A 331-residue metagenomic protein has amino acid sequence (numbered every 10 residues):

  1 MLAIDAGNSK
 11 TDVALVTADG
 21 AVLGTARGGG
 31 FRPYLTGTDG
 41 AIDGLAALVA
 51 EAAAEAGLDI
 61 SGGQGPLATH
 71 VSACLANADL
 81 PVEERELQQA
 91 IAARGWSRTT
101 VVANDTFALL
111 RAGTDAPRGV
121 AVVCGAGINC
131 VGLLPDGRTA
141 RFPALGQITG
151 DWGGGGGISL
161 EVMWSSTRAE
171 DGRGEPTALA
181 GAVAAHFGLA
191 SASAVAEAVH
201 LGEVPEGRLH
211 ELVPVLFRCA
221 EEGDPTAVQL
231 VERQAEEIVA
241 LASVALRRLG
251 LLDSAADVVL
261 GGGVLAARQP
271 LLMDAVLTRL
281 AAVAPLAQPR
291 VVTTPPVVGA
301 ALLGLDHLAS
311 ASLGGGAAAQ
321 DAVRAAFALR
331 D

Functional and structural regions predicted by a protein language model:
M1-D5, A68-S72, V101, G119-V123 (+1 more regions): Short glycine-aspartate micro-motif
M1-I60, P66-A68, G113-R118, M163-D331: ATP-binding/phosphotransfer module of carbohydrate and carboxylate kinases, centering on a glycine-rich
A6, Q64, A93-G95, A112-A116 (+4 more regions): Solvent-exposed alpha-helices and their adjacent loops that cap or buttress functional pockets in soluble metabolic
S9, A76-D79, A126-N129, L265: Short glycine-rich anion-binding loops that position phosphate/pyrophosphate groups of nucleotides and phosphorylated
A50-V101, R111-T114, D257: Short beta-strand-loop/turn "lid" adjacent to the catalytic site in phosphate-handling enzymes
T69-V71, I91-R94, R98, G137-G146 (+1 more regions): Glycine/charged-rich beta-loop-alpha catalytic/anionic-binding loops adjacent to active sites
T100-A108, V123-C124, T149-W152, Q288-V298: Active-site nucleophile and cofactor-binding loops and adjacent substrate-binding regions of central metabolic enzymes
P117-G174: Glycine-rich phosphate-binding loop of actin/hexokinase-like ATP-binding domains
